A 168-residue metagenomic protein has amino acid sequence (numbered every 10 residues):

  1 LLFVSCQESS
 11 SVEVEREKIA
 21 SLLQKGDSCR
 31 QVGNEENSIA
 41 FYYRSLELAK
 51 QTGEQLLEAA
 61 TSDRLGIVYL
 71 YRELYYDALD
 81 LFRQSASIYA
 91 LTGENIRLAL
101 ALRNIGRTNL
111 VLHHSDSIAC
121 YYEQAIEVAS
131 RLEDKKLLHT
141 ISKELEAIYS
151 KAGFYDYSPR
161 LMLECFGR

Functional and structural regions predicted by a protein language model:
C6-Q55, A60: N-terminal leader/linker segments that initiate helical-solenoid repeat arrays
S11-E13, Q51-E54, I88-E94, V128-D134 (+1 more regions): Short coil/turn linkers that connect adjacent helices within long alpha-helical scaffolds, especially alpha-solenoid
A20-Q31, L56-Y71, F82, I96-V111 (+1 more regions): Conserved alpha-helical positions within TPR/SEL1-like repeat arrays
S28, S45, E58, A78 (+2 more regions): Coil residues (strongly favoring Ser/Thr
Q31, K50-Q51, L70-Y71, A90-L91 (+4 more regions): Helix-capping and short linker residues that terminate individual alpha-solenoid repeat units
